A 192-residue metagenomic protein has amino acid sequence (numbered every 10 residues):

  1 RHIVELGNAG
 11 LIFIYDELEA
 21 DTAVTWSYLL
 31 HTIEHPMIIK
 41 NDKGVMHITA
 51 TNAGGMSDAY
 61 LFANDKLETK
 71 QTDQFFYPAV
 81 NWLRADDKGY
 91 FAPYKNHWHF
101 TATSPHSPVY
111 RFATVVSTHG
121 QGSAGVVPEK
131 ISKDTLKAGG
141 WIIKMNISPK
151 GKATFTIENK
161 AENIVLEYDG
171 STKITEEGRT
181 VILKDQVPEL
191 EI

Functional and structural regions predicted by a protein language model:
R1-I192: CBM-like, beta-strand-rich accessory domains located in the C-terminal region of large, secreted polysaccharide-active
